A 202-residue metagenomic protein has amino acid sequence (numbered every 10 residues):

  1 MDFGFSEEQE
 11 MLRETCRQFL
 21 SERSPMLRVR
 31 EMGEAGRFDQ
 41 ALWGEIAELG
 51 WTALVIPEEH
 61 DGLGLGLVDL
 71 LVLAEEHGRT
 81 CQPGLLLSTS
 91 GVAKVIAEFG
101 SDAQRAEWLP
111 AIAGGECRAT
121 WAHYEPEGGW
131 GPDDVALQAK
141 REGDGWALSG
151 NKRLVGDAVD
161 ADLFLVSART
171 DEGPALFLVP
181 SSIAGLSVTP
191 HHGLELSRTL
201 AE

Functional and structural regions predicted by a protein language model:
M1-E8: Intrinsic disorder at enzyme termini
Q9, L20, L73, S101 (+2 more regions): Residue-level signal for inorganic ion chemistry
L27-L49: Short secondary-structure junction/hinge motifs that connect adjacent elements
E48-A106, P110-G115, G156-A161: Internal helix-loop-helix
G115-P126: A short, Trp-centered hydrophobic/proline-enriched beta-strand micro-motif
A122, S149-T189: A short core secondary-structure module
G131-S149: Cytochrome P450 C-terminal beta-domain/meander region
D134-A136, L154-V155, S182-E202: Flexible, small-/acidic-enriched active-site or ligand-binding loops
